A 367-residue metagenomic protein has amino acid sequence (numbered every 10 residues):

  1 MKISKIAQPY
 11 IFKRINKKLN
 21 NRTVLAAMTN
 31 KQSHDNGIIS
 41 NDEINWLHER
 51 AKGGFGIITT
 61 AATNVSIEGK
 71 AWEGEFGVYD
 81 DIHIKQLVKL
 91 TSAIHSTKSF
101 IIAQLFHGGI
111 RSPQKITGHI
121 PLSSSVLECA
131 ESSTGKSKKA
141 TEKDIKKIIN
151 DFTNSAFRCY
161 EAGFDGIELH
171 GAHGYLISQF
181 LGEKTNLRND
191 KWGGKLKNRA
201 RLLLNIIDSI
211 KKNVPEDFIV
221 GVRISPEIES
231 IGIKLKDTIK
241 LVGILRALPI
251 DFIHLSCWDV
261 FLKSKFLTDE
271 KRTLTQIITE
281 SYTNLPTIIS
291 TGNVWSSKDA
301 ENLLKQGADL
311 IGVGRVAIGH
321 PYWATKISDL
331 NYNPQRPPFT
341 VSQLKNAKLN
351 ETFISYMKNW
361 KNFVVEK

Functional and structural regions predicted by a protein language model:
M1-K367: Flavin-dependent oxidoreductase catalytic cores
